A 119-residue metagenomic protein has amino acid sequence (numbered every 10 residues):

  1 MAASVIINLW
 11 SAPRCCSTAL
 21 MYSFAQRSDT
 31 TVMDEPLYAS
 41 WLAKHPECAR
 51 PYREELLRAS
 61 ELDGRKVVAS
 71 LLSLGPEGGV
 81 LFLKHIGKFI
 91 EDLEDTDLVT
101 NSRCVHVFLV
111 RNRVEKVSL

Functional and structural regions predicted by a protein language model:
M1-A3, L72-E77, V99-S102: Flexible, charged surface loops at secondary-structure boundaries
M1-L72: PAPS-dependent sulfotransferase catalytic core
I7, T31-M33, L81-L83, V105-F108: Hydrophobic/aromatic beta-strand patches that form the interior of the parallel beta-sheet core in alpha/beta enzyme
M21, R27, G79-V80, R103-C104: A common structural microfeature
V67-D95: Glycine-rich phosphate-binding loop used to anchor ATP phosphates in small-molecule kinases, encompassing both
G87-L119: PAPS-dependent sulfotransferase catalytic domain
